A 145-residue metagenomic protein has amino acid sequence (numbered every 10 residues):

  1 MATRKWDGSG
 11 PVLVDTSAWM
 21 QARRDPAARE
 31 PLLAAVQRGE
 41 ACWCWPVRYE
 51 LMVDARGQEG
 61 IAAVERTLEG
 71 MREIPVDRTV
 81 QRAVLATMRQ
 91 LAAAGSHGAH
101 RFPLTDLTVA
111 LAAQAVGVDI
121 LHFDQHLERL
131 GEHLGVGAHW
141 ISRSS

Functional and structural regions predicted by a protein language model:
M1-G10, L111-S145: Acidic, PIN/NYN-like endoribonuclease modules and their adjacent C-terminal/linker elements
M1-W43, M52-R66: Short, well-structured N-terminal submotif of metal-dependent ribonuclease cores
A2-R4, E73-F123: Active-site neighborhoods of divalent-metal-dependent phosphate/nucleic-acid chemistry enzymes
A18-W19, V47, V80, V109 (+1 more regions): Alpha-helix capping/helix-boundary segments
R38-G39, T67-M71, A115-V116: Structured helix-beta-strand junction loops
C42, I74, H139: General small-molecule cofactor/ligand-binding pocket signal
E50-L51, A83, R129-L130: Phosphate- and divalent-cation-binding pockets in alpha/beta enzyme and binding domains that engage nucleotide-derived
Q58-A62, A92, A138-I141: Short, hinge-like loop/turn segments at secondary-structure boundaries
